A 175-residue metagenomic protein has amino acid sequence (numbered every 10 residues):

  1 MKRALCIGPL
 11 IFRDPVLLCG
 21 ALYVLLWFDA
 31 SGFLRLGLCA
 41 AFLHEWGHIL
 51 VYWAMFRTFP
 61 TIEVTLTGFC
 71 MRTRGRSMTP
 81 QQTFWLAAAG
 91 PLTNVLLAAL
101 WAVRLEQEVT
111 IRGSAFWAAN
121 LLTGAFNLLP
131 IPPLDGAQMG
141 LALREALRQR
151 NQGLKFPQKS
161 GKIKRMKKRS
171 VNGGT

Functional and structural regions predicted by a protein language model:
M1-T175: Hydrophobic transmembrane alpha-helices and their immediate loop junctions in multi-pass integral membrane proteins
